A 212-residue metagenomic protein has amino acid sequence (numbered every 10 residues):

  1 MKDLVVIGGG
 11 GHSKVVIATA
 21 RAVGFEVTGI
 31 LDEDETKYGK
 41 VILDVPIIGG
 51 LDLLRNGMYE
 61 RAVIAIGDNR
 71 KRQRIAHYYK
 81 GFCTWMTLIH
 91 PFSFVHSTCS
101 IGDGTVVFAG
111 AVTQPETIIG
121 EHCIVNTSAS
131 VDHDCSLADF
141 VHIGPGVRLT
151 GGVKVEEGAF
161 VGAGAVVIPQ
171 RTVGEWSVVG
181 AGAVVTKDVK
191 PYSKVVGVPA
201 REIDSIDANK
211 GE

Functional and structural regions predicted by a protein language model:
M1-I42, I47-I48, D52-N56: Hydrophobic, well-ordered beta-alpha structural blocks that scaffold small-molecule cofactor pockets
H12, G67-R70, R201: Short glycine-rich anion-binding loops that position phosphate/pyrophosphate groups of nucleotides and phosphorylated
I17-A20, R74-Y78, I119, K190-P191 (+1 more regions): Short amphipathic alpha-helical segments
G24, K80-C83, G174: Short helix-capping segments at alpha-helix termini
E35-F94: Phosphate-bearing ligand-interacting subdomains that bind or position ATP/ADP/UDP/GDP/NAD(P) or nucleotide-linked
V45-G49, G104-V106, G211-E212: Short, hinge-like loop/turn segments at secondary-structure boundaries
T87-V196, A200-I203: Structural signal for interior beta-strand "rungs" in well-ordered beta-sheet cores of soluble enzyme domains
D204-E212: Generic C-terminal helix-cap and adjacent flexible tail
